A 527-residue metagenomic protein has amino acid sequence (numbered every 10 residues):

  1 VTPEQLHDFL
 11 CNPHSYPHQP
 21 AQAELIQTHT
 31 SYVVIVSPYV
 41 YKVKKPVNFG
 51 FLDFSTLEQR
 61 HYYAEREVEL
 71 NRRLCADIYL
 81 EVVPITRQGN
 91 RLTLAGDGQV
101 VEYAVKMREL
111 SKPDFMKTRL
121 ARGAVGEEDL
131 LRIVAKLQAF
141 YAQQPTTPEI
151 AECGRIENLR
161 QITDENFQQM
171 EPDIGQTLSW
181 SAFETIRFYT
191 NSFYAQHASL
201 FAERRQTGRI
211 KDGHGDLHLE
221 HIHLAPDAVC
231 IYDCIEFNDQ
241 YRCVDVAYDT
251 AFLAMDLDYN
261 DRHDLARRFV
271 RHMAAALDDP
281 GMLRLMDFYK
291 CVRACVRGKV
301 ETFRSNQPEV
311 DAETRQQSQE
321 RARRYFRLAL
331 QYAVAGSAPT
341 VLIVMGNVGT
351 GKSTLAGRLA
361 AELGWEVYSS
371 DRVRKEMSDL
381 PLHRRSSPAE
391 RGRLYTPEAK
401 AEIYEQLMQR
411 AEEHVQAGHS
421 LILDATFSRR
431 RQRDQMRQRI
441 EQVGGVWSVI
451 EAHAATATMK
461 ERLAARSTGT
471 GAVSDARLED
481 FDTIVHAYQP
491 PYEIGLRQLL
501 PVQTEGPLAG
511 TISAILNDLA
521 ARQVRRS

Functional and structural regions predicted by a protein language model:
V1-K106, S111, A225-V229: Conserved NTP-binding catalytic cores of kinases and kinase-like/nucleotidyltransferase enzymes across multiple kinase
F51-S55, L92-D97, V105-L219, H223-T340: ATP-dependent phospho-/nucleotidyl transfer catalytic cores
V344: Hydrophobic anchor at the beta1->P-loop junction of P-loop NTPases
K352: Conserved lysine of the Walker
L355: Hydrophobic positions on the alpha1 helix immediately C-terminal to the Walker A/P-loop
A360-H419: Conserved substrate/cofactor phosphate-moiety recognition/catalytic segment in nucleotide-dependent phosphotransferases
S386-P397, E441-P491: A glycine- and Lys/Arg-enriched "phosphate-lid" helix/loop adjacent to the NTP-binding pocket of small-molecule kinases
A465-A514, R522-S527: Small-molecule kinase domains that catalyze NTP-dependent phosphoryl transfer to phosphate-bearing small molecules
